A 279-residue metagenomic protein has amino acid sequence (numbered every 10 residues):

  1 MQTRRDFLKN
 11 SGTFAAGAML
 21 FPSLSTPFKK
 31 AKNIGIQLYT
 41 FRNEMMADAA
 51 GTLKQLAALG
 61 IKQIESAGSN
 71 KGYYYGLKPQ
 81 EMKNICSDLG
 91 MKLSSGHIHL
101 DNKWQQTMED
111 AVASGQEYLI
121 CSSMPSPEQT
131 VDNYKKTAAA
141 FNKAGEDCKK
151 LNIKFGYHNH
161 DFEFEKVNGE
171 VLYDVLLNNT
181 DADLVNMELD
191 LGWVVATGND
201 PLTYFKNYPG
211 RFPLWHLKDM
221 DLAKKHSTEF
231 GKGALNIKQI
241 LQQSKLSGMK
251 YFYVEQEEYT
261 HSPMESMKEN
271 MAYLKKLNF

Functional and structural regions predicted by a protein language model:
M1-A18: N-terminal secretory signal peptides and thylakoid transit peptides that target proteins across membranes
T13, G17-S23, K92-M187, V194 (+1 more regions): Active-site acidic/histidine proton-transfer and metal-coordination neighborhood in alpha/beta enzyme cores
P22-A47: C-terminal segment of N-terminal export signals and the immediately downstream linker at the start of the mature
K32-Q37, I64-S66, L93-G96, L119-C121 (+4 more regions): Hydrophobic faces of well-ordered beta-strands that scaffold small-molecule active sites in alpha/beta enzyme cores
I36, L56, C86, A111 (+6 more regions): Conserved, mostly hydrophobic/aromatic
F41-A47, A67-K78, H97-Q105, S126-D132 (+5 more regions): Acidic-and-aromatic substrate-binding clefts and catalytic sites of carbohydrate-active enzymes
M45, L53, W193-M249, E258-T260 (+1 more regions): Gly/Pro-rich active-site loop or hairpin
L53-A58, Y74-M91, Q105-Q116, N142-K150 (+3 more regions): Acidic (Asp/Glu)-rich catalytic clusters
